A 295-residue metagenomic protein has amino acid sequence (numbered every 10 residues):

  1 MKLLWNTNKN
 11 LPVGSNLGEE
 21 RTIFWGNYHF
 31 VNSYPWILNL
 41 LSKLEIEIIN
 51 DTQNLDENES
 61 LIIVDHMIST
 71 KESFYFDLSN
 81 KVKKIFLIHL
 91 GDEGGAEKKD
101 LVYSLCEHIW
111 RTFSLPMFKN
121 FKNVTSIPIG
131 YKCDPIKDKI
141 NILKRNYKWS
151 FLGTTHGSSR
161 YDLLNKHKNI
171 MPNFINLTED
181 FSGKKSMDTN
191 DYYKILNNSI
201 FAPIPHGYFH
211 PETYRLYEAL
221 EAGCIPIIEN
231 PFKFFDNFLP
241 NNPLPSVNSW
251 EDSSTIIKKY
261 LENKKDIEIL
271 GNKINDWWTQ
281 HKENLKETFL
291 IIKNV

Functional and structural regions predicted by a protein language model:
M1-S246, W278-V295: Nucleotide-sugar donor-binding catalytic core of glycosyltransferases
Q53-L55, F76-D77, S253-E262: Short amphipathic alpha-helix with an adjacent loop that forms part of the alpha/beta core around
S186, W250-E251, E268: Amphipathic alpha-helical repeat elements characteristic of tetratricopeptide repeat
P243-E251, Y260-K264: Conserved acidic donor-binding segment of nucleotide-sugar-dependent glycosyltransferases
T255-W277: Conserved donor-nucleotide binding/catalytic region of nucleotide-linked donor-dependent transferases
